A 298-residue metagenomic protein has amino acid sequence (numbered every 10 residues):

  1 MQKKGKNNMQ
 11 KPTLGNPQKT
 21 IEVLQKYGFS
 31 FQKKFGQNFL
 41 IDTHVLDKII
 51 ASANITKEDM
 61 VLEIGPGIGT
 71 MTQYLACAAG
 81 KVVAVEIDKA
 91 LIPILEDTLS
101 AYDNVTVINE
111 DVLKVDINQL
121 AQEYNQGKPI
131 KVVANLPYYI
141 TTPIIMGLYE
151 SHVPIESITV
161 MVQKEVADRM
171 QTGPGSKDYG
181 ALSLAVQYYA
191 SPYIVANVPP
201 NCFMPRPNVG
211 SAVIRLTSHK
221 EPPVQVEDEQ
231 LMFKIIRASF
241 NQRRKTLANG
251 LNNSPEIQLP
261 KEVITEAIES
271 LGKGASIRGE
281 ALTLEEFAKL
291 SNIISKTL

Functional and structural regions predicted by a protein language model:
M1-A238, E269, E280, K289 (+1 more regions): Catalytic cores of RNA-modifying enzymes
S218, R237-L298: C-terminal lobe and adjacent flexible extensions of AdoMet/dcAdoMet transferase-like proteins
